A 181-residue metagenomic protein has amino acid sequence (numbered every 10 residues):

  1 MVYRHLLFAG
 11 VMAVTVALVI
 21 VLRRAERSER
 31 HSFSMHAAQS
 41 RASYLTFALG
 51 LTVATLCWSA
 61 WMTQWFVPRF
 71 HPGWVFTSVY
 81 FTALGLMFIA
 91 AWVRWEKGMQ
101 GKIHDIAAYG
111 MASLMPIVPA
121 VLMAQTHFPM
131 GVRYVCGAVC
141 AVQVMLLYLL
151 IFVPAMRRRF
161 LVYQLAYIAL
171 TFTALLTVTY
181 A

Functional and structural regions predicted by a protein language model:
M1-H5, A60-W74, P119-R133, V178-A181: Helix-coil boundary and interhelical linker segments in multi-pass alpha-helical membrane proteins
M1-H71: N-terminal topogenic module of multi-pass integral membrane proteins
L7-G10, L49-G50, S78-V79, I103-G110 (+2 more regions): Physicochemical signature of membrane-embedded alpha-helices that form the seven-helix bundle of GPCRs, emphasizing
A17, S59, M87-F88, L176: Hydrophobic residues within the alpha-helical transmembrane core of Major Facilitator Superfamily
A38-R41, W65-G73, E96-I103, H127-G131 (+1 more regions): Membrane-interface helix-boundary motifs at transmembrane edges
A42-L45, I106-A120, Q164-T179: Small-residue-rich segments of transmembrane alpha-helices in multi-pass membrane proteins, especially helix faces
V79-A138: Membrane-proximal helix-loop-helix units in multi-pass membrane proteins
A124-A181: Terminal transmembrane helical module of multi-pass membrane proteins
